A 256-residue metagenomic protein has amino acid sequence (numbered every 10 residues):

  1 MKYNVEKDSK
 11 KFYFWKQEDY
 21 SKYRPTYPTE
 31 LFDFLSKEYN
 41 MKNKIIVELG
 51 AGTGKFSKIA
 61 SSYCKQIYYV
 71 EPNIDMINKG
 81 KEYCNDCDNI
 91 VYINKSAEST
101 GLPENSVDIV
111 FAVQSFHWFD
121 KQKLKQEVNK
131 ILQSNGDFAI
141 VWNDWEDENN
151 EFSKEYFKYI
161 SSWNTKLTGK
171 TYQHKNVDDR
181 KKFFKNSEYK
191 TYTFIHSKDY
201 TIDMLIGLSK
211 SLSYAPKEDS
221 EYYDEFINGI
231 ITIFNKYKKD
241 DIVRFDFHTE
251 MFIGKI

Functional and structural regions predicted by a protein language model:
M1-M41: Conserved class I S-adenosyl-L-methionine
V47, T53-S99: Class I SAM-dependent methyltransferase SAM/SAH-binding core
T53, T168-G169, Q173-I256: Conserved Class I S-adenosyl-L-methionine
E98-I109: A short acidic, Gly/Pro-enriched loop at the edge of an enzyme's catalytic core that lines a small-molecule cofactor
I109-V113, K121: A short beta-strand submotif of the Rossmann-like class I SAM-dependent methyltransferase core that lines
A112-F116, V141: Residues lining the SAM
F119-V128: A short, conserved alpha-helix within the catalytic core of class I
N129-K198: Conserved catalytic/acceptor-binding region of the Class I
